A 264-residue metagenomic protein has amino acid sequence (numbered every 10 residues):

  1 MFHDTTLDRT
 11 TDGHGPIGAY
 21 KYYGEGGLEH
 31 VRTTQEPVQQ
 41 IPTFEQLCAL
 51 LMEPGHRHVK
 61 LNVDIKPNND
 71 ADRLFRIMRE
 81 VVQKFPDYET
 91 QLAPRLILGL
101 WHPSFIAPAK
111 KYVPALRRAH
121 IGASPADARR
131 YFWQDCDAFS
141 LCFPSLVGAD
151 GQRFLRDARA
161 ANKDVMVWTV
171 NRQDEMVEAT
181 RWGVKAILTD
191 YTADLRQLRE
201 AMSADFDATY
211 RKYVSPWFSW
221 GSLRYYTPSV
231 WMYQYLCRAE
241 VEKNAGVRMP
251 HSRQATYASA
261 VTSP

Functional and structural regions predicted by a protein language model:
H3-A115, L141-C142, A161, W220-P264: Metal-dependent phosphodiesterase/phospholipase catalytic core, i.e., the His/Asp/Glu-rich active-site region
R117-P264: C-terminal active-site rim and adjoining tail of enzyme catalytic domains
